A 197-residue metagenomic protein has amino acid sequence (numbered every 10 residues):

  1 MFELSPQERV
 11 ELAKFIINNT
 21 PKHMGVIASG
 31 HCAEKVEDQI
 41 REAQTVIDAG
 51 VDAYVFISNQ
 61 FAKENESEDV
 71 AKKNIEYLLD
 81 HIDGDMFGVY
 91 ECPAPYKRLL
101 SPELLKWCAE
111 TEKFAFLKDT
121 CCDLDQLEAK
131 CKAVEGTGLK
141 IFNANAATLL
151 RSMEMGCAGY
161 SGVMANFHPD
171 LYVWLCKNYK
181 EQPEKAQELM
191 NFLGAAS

Functional and structural regions predicted by a protein language model:
M1-L99: Active-site beta->alpha loop and helix N-cap motifs at the rims of alpha/beta catalytic domains
Y77-D85, C92-S197: Catalytic alpha/beta core domains of metabolic enzymes, predominantly
